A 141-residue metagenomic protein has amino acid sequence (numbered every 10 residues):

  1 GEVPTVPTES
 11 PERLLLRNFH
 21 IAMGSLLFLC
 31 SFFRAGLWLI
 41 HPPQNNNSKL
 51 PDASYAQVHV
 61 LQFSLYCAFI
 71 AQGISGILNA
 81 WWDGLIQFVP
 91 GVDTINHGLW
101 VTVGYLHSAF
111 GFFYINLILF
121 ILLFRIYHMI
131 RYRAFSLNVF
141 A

Functional and structural regions predicted by a protein language model:
G1-A141: Membrane-embedded alpha-helical bundles that constitute the cytochrome b-like, heme-associated redox core of multi-pass
